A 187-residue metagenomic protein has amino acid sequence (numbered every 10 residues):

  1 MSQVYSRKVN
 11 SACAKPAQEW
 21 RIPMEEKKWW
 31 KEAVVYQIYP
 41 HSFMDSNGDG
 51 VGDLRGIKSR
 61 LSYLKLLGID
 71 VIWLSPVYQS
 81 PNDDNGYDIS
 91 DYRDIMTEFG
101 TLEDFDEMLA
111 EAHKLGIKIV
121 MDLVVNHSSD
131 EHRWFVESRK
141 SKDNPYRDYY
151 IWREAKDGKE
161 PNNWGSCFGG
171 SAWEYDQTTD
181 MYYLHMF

Functional and structural regions predicted by a protein language model:
Y5-P23: Short, Lys/Arg-enriched N-terminal segments with co-localized hydrophobic residues within the first ~10-30 amino acids
M24-F187: Acidic/aromatic-lined carbohydrate-recognition and catalytic surfaces of CAZymes acting on diverse glycans
